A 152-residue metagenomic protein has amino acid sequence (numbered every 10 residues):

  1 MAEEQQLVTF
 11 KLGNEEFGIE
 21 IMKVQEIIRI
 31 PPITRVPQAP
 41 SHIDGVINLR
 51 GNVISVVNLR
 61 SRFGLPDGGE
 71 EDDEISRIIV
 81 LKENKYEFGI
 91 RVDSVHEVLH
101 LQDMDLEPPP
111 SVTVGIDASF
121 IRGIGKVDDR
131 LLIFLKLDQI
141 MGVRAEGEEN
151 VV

Functional and structural regions predicted by a protein language model:
M1-V152: An acidic, low-aromatic, low-complexity terminal/linker signal
